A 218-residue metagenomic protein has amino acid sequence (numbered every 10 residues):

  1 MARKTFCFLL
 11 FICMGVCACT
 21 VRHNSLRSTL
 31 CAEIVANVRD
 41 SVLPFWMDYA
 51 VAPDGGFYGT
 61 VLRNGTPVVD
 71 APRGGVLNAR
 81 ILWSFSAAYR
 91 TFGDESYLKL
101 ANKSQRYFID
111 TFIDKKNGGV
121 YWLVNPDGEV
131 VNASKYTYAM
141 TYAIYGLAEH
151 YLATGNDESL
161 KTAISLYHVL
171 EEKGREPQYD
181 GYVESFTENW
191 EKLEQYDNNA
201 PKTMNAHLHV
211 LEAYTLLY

Functional and structural regions predicted by a protein language model:
M1-S25: Bacterial Sec-dependent N-terminal signal peptides
V21-Y218: Glycan-recognition and catalytic cores of secretory/periplasmic carbohydrate-active enzymes
